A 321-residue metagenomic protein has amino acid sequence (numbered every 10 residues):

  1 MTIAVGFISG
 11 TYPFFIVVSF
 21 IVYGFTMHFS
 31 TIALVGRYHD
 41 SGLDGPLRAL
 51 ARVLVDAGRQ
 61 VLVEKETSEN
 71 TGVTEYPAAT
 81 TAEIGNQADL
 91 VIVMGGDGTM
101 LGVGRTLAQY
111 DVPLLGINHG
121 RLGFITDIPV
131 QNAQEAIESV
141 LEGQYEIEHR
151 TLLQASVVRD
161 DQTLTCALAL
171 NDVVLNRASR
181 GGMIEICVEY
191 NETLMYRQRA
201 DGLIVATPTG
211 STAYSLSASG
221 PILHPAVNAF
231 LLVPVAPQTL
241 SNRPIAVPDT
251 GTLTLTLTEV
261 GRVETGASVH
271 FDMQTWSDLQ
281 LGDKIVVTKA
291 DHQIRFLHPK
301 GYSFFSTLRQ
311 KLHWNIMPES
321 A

Functional and structural regions predicted by a protein language model:
I16-L90, M94, G102, Q131-E146 (+1 more regions): ATP/NTP phosphate-donor binding region
L43, G98-G104, T212-S217: Short glycine/serine/threonine-rich phosphate/pyrophosphate-binding segments that cradle anionic phosphate groups
L107-I117, F124: Gly/Ser-rich helix-loop-strand patches that form or flank binding pockets for ribonucleotide-derived cofactors
L122-D201: Catalytic core of DAGKc-family lipid kinases
L175, N191-L194, R243-A321: ATP/nucleoside-binding phosphotransfer catalytic cores, i.e., glycine-rich phosphate-binding loops
R197-S241: Gly/Ser/Thr-rich active-site loops/lids in small-molecule metabolic enzymes that frequently grip phosphoryl groups
